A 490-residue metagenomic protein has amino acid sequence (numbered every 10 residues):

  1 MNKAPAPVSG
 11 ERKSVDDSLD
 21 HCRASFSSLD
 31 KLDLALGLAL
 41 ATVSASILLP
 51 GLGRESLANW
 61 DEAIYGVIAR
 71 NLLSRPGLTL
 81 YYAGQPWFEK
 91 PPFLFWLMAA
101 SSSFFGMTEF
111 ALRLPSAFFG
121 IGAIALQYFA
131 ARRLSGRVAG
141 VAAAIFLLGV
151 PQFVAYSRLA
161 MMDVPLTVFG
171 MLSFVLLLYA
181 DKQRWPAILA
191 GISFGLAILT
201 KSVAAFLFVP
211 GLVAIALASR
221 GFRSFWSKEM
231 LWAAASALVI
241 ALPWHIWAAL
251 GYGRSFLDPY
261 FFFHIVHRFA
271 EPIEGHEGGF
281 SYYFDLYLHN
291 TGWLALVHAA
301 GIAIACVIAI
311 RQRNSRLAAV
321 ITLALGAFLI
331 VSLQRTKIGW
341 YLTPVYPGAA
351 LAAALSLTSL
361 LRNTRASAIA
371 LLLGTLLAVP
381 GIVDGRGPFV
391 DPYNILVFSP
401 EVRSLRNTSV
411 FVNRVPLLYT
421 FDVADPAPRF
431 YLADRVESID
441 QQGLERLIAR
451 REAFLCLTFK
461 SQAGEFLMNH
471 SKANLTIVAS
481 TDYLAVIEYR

Functional and structural regions predicted by a protein language model:
S46-G51, A63-E89, F93-W96, A100: Extracytosolic helix-loop segments that constitute the early lumenal/periplasmic catalytic or substrate-binding loops
R54, V67-N71, L196, T200 (+3 more regions): Transmembrane-lumen/periplasm boundary regions of multi-pass, lipid-linked membrane glycan transferases
L114-L134, L172: Transmembrane-helix motifs of polytopic, lipid-linked glycan transferases
S116, Q152-P165, I338-G339: Short acidic/glycine- and proline-prone juxtamembrane loop motifs at membrane-interface regions of multi-pass membrane
R132-L134, V138, S173-L189, I308 (+1 more regions): Membrane-interface transmembrane helices that cradle and orient dolichyl/undecaprenyl
S157, R335-R362: Hydrophobic/aromatic-rich transmembrane helices and adjacent perimembrane loops
H298, V379-F466, H470-Y489: Short periplasmic/luminal acceptor-recognition loop of GT-C membrane glycosyltransferases, typified by
L357-G385: Signature aromatic-anchored transmembrane alpha helix within multi-pass, membrane-resident enzymes that catalyze glycan
